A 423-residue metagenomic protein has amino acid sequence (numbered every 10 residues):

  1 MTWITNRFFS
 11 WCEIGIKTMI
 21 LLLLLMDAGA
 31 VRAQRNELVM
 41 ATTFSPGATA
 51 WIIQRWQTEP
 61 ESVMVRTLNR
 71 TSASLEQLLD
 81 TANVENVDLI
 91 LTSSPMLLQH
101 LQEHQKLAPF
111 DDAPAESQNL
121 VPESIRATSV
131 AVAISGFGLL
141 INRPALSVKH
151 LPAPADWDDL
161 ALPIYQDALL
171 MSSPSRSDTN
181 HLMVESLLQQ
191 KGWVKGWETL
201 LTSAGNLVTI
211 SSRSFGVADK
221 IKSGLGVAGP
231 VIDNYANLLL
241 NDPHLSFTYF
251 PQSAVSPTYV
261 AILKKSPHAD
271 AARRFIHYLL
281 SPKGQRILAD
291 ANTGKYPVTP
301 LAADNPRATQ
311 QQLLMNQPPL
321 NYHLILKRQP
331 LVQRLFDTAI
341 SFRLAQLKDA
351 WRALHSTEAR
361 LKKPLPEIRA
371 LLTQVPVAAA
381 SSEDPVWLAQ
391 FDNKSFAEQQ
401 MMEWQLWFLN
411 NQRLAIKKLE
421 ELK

Functional and structural regions predicted by a protein language model:
Q34-Q99: Early extracytoplasmic/lumenal segment of secretory-pathway proteins
A50, N86, S93-S211, F215-L225: Extracytoplasmic ligand-binding site segments that recognize negatively charged/polar headgroups
M96-H100, K222, G226-H244: A ligand-binding cleft/hinge motif common to bilobed small-molecule-binding domains
S117-V121, S135, T199-A204, N241-H268: Periplasmic-binding protein-like
L140-A145, V255-A271, I287-L288: A bilobed periplasmic-binding-protein/Venus flytrap-type ligand-binding module shared by bacterial periplasmic
L169-S172, Y278-T299: Periplasmic-binding protein-like
R352-K423: C-terminal non-catalytic accessory extensions
